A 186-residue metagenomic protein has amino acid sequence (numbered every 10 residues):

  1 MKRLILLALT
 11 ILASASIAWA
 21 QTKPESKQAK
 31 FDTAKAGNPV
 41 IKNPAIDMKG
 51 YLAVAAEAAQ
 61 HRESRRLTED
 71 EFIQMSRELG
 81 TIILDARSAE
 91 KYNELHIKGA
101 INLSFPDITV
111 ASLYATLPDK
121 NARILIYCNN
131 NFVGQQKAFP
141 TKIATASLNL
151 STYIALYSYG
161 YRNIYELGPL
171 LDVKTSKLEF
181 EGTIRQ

Functional and structural regions predicted by a protein language model:
I5, W19-E63, N93-I97, I101 (+1 more regions): Rhodanese-like catalytic fold shared by cysteine-dependent sulfurtransferases and DSP/PTP-type phosphatases
L7-A15: Bacterial N-terminal signal peptides
H61-M75: A short, well-structured juxtamembrane/interface segment
E71, R87, S151: Short Gly/charged-rich anion-binding patches and loops
Q74, K91-E94: Short, solvent-exposed loop/turn elements at domain surfaces
L79-L84, K120-R123: Short coil/turn segments at beta-strand junctions that form active-site/ligand-binding loops
I82-R87, A100-L103: Short hydrophobic beta-strand that contains or immediately precedes a catalytic carboxylate
